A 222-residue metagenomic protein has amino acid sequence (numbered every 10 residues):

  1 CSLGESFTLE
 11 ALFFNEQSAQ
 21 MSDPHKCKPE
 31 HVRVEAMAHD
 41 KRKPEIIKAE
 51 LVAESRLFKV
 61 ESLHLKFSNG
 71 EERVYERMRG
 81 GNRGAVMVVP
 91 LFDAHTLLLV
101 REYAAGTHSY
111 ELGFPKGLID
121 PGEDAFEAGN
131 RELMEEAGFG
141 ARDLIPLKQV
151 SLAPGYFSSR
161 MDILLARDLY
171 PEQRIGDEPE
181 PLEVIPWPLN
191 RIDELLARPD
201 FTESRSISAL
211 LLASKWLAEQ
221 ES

Functional and structural regions predicted by a protein language model:
E5, E10, Q17-H25, E35: Charged/polar low-complexity intrinsically disordered segments
A38-E50: N-terminal positively charged helical leader segments and presequences
A49-M87, D93: Acidic, metal-coordinating catalytic segment for phosphate/diphosphate chemistry, firing primarily on the Nudix
M78, N82-G113: A glycine-rich, hydrophobic loop/mini-helix early in the fold
G84-M87, F92, G117-S208: Unchanged
A209-E219: Short, amphipathic C-terminal "tail helix"
